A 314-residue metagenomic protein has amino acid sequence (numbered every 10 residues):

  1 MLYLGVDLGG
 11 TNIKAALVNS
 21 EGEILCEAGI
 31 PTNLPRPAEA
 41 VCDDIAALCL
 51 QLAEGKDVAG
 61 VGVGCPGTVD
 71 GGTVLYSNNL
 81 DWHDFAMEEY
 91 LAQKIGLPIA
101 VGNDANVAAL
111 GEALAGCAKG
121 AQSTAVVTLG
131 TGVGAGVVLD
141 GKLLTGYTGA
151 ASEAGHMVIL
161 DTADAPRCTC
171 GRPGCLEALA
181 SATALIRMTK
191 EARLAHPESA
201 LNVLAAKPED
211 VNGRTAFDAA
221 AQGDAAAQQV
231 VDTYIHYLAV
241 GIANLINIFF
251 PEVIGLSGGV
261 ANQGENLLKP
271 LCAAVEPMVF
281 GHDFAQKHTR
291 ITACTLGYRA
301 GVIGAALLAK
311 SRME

Functional and structural regions predicted by a protein language model:
M1-G60, V69-G71, E89-I99, G111-A121 (+2 more regions): ATP-binding/phosphotransfer module of carbohydrate and carboxylate kinases, centering on a glycine-rich
E27-G29, S77, G146: Residue-level detector of high-confidence beta-strand sites
P66: Conserved NAD(P)H cofactor-binding loop of Rossmann-fold oxidoreductase domains
V74-D84: A charged helix-plus-loop insertion that forms the helical arch/lid used to bind and gate nucleic-acid substrates
V101-A105: Short loop/edge segments at beta-strand edges and connector loops that shape dinucleotide/nucleotide cofactor-binding
K119-L179: Glycine-rich phosphate-binding loop of actin/hexokinase-like ATP-binding domains
